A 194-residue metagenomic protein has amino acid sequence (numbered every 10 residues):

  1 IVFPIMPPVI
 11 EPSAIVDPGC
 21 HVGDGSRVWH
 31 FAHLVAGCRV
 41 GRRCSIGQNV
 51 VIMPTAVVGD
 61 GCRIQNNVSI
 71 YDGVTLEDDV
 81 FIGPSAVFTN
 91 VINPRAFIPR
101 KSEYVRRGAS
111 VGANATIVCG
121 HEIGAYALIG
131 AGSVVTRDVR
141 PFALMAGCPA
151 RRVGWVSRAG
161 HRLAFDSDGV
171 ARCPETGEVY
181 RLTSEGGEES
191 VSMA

Functional and structural regions predicted by a protein language model:
I1-I5: N-terminal amphipathic/basic-hydrophobic helices that include classical n-h-c signal peptides and signal-anchor
M6-P12, C20, R27-I123, G154: Flexible, glycine/small-residue-enriched loop-and-beta-strand segment within the central core of proteins
G124-A127, R140-F142: Conserved catalytic segment of ABC-fold P-loop ATPases
G132, F142-G147, V156-F165: Short, intrinsically disordered, charge-biased short linear motifs at domain edges
R152-W155, A171: Cys/His-enriched microdomains
S157, C173-T176: Short cysteine-rich clusters marking metal-coordination/redox-active sites
F165-D166, R181-T183: Short, non-ligating residues that shape and space the ligands of small metal-coordination modules and catalytic
A171, G187-V191: Short linear proline/tyrosine/threonine-rich motifs used for host-factor recruitment and membrane trafficking/assembly
